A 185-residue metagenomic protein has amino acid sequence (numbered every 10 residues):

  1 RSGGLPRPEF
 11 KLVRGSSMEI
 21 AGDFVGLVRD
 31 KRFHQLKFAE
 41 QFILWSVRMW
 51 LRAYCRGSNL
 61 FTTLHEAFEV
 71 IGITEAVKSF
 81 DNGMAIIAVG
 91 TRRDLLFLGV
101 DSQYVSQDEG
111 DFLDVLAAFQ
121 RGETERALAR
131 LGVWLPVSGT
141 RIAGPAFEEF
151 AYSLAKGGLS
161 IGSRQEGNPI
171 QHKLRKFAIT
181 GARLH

Functional and structural regions predicted by a protein language model:
P6-L113, A117-H185: Polar/charged low-complexity regulatory segments
